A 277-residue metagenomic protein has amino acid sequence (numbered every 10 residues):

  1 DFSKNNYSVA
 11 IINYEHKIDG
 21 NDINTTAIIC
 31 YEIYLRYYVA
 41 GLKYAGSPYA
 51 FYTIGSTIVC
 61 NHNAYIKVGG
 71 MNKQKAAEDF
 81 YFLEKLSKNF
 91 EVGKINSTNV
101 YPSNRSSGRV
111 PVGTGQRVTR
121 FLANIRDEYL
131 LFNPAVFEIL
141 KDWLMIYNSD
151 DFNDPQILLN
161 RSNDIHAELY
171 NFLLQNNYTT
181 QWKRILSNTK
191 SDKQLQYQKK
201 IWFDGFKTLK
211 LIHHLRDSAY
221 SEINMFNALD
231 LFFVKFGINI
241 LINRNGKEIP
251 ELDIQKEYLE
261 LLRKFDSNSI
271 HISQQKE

Functional and structural regions predicted by a protein language model:
D1-I28: Conserved donor NDP-sugar-binding/catalytic core segment of glycosyltransferases
Y38-V59: A recurrent flexible, glycine/aromatic-enriched loop bordering the glycosyltransferase active site that acts as
N63-A64, N99: Short, well-ordered alpha-helical scaffold segment located in the soluble/lumenal catalytic or ligand-binding core
A64-Y65, F82: Hydrophobic/aromatic residues within transmembrane alpha-helices of multi-pass small-molecule transporters
N72-Q74, L86-Y101, R109: Catalytic donor-sugar/metal-binding loop of nucleotide-sugar-dependent glycosyltransferases
Q74-Y81: Acidic donor-binding loop at a coil-to-helix junction in glycosyltransferase catalytic cores that engages
N99, N104-E128: PAPS-dependent sulfotransferase catalytic core
T119-E277: Terminal low-complexity segments of carbohydrate-biosynthetic enzymes
